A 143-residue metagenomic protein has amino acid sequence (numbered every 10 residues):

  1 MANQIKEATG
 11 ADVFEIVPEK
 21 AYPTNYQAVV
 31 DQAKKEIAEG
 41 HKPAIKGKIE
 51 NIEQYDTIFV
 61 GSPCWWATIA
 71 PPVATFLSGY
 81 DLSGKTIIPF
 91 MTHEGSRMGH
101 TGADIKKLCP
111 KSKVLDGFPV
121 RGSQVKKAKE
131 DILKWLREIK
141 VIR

Functional and structural regions predicted by a protein language model:
M1-V60, A67-I69, A74, S78 (+1 more regions): N-terminal beta1-alpha1-beta2 submodule of the flavodoxin-like/Rossmannoid cofactor-binding fold
G10-D12, T86, K113: Residues at the starts of beta-strands that form the adenosine-phosphate
I52, S78-G84, K107-C109: Short, conserved loop/helix-junction motifs that constitute active-site signature segments in enzyme catalytic cores
D56, K85-T86: Surface-exposed loop/turn positions
V60-G61, P89: Redox-cofactor binding/interface segments in oxidoreductases and associated redox assembly factors
P63, A67, T92-G95: Short, surface-exposed acidic/glycine-rich loop or hinge patches that mediate macromolecular interfaces
I88-K126: Short, glycine-/small-residue-rich phosphate/pyrophosphate-handling segment
